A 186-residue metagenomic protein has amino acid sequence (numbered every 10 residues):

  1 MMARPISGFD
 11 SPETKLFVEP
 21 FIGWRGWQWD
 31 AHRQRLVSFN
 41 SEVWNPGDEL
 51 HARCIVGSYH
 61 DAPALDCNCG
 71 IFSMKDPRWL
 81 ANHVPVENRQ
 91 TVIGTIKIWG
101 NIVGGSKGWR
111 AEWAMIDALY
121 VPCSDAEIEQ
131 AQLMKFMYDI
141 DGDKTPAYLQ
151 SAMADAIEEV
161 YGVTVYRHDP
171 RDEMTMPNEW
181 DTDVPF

Functional and structural regions predicted by a protein language model:
M1-M2, D181-F186: Short intrinsically disordered terminal tails
M2-G26: N-terminal, charge-rich interaction modules
I6, F21-W24, N45, I55 (+6 more regions): Intrinsically disordered, low-complexity segments enriched in small/polar residues
P20-R25, R35, N40, K75 (+5 more regions): Acidic, low-complexity intrinsically disordered regions
F21-F72, R78-R89, V184: Glycine-rich loop/turn
D30-G47, G104-A118, E129-K135: Surface-exposed flexible segments
S58-Q130: ADP-ribosyltransferase catalytic core
R110-D181: Active-site-proximal loop/hinge segments that shape catalytic or ion-binding/gating pockets
